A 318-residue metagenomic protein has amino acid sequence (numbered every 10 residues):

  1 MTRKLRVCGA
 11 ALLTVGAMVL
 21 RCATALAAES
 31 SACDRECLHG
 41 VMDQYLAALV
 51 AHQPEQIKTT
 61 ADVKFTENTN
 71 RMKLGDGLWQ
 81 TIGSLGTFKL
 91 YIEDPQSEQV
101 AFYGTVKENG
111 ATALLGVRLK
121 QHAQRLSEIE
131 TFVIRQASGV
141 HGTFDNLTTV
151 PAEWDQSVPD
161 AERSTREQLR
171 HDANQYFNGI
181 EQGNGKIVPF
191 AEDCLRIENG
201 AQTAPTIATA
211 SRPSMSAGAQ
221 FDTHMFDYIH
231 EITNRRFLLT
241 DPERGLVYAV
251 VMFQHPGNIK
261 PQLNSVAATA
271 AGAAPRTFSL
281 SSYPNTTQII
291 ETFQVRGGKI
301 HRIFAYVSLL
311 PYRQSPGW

Functional and structural regions predicted by a protein language model:
M1-L12, L20: Bacterial N-terminal signal peptides that target proteins for export
R21, A25-W318: C-terminal and inter-domain tail/linker signature
